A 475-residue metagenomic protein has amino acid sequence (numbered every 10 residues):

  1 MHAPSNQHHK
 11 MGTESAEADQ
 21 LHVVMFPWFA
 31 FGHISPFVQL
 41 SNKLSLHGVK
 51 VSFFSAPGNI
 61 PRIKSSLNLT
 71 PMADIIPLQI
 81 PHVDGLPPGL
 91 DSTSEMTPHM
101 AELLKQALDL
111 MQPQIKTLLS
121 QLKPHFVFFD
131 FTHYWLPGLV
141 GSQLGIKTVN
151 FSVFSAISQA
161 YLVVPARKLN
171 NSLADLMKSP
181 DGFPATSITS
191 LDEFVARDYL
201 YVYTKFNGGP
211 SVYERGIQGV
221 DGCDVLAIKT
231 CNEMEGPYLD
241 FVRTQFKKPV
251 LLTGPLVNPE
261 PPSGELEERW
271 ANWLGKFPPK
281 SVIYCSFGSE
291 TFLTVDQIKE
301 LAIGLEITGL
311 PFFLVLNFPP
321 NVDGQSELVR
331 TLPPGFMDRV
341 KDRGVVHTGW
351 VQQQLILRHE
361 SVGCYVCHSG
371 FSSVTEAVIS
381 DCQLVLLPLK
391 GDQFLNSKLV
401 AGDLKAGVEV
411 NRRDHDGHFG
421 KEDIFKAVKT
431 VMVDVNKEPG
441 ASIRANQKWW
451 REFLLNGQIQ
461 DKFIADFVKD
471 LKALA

Functional and structural regions predicted by a protein language model:
M1-A475: Glycosyltransferase specificity loop/lid
